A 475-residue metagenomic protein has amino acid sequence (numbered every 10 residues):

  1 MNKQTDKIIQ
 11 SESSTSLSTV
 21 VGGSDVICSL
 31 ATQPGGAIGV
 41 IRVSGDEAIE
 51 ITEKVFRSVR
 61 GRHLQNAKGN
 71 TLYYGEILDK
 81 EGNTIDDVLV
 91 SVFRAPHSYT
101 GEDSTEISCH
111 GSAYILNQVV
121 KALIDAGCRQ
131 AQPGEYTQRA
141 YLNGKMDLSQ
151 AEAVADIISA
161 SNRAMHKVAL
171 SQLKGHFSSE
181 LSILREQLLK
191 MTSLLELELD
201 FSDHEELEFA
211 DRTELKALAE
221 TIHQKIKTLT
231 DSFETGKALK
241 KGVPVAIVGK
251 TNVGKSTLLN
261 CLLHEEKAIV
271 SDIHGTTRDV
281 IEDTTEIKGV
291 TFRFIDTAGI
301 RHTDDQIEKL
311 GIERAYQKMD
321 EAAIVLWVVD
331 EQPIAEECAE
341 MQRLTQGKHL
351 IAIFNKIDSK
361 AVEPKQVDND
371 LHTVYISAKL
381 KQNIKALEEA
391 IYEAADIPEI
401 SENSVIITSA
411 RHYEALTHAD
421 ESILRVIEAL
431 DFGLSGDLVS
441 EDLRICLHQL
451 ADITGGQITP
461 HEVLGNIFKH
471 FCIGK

Functional and structural regions predicted by a protein language model:
M1-K167, S171, G175, I351: A glycine-rich (often HGG/GG-containing) alpha/beta subdomain
K7-I9, S13-L30, H166-E286, T303 (+1 more regions): C-terminal-of-GTPase-core extension/linker across diverse P-loop GTPases
Q33-G35, N83, Y99, L239 (+4 more regions): Conserved catalytic network of the ASCE P-loop NTPase/AAA+ motor domain
Y73-D86, V90-R94, G275-T303, E321: Switch I (G2) and immediately adjacent beta-strands of P-loop GTPase domains
L263, A298-G299, A323, D330-E331 (+1 more regions): Short glycine-/small-residue-rich Rossmann-like dinucleotide-binding loops
F294, V328, I353: Generic enzyme active-site microenvironment
E308-E331: Inter-motif core of Ras-like GTPase G domains
